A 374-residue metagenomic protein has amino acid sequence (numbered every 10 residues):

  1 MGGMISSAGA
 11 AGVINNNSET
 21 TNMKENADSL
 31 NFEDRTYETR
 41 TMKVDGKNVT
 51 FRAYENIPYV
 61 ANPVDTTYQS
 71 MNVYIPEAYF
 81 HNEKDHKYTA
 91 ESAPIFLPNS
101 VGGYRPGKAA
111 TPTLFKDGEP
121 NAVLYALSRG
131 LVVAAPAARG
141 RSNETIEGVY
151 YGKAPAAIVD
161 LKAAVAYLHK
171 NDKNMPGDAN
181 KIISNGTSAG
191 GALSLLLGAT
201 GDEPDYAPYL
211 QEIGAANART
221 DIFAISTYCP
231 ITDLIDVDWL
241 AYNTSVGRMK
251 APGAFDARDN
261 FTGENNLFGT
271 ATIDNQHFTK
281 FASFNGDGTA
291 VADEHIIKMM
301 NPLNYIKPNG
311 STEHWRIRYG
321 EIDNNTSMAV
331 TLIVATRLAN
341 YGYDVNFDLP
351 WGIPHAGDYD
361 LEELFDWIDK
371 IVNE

Functional and structural regions predicted by a protein language model:
G2-S18: Sec-dependent signal peptide cleavage junction
V13-K87: Catalytic-loop region of hydrolases
M71, H86-Y104: Short beta-strand element of the alpha/beta-hydrolase
N99-I158, G198-T200: Cap/lid segment of the alpha/beta-hydrolase catalytic domain
Y150-N174, D360: Alpha/beta-hydrolase active-site loop
K170-G247, I297: Primarily recognizes the serine-hydrolase "nucleophile elbow" in alpha/beta-hydrolase and SGNH/GDSL folds
W239-L240, H314-D323, M328-E374: C-terminal catalytic histidine-bearing segment of alpha/beta-hydrolase fold enzymes
D259-L303: Long, low-complexity, polar/charged, intrinsically disordered or flexibly structured peripheral segments
